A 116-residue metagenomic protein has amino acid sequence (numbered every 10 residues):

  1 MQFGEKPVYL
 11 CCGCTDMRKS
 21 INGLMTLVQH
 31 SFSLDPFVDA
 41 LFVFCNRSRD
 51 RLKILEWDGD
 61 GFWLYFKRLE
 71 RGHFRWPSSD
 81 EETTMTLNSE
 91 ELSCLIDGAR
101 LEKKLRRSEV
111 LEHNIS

Functional and structural regions predicted by a protein language model:
M1-S116: Polybasic/polar functional segments that serve as interface/processing modules
